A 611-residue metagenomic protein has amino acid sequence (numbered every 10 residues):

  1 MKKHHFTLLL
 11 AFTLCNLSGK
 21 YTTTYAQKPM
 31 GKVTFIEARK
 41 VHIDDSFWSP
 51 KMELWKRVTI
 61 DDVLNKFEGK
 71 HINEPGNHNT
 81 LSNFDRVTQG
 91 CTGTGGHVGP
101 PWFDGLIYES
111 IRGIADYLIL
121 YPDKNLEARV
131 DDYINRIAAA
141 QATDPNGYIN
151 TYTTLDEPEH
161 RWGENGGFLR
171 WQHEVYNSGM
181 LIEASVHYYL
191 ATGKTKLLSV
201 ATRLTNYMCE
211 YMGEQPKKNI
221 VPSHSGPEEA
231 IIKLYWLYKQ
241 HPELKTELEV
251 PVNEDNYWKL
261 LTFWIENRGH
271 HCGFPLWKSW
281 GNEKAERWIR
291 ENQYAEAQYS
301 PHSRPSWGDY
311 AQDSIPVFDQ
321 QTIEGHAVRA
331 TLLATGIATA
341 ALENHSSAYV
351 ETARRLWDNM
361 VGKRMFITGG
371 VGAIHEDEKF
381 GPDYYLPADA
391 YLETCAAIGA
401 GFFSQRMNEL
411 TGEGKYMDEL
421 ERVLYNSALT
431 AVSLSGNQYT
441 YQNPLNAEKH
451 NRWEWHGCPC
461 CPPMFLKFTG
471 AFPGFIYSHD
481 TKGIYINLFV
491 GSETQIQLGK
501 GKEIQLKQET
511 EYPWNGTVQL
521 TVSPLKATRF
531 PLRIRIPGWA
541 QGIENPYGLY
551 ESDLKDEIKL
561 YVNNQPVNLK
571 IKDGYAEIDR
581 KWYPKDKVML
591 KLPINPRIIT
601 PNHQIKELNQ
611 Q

Functional and structural regions predicted by a protein language model:
M1-Q27: Bacterial Sec-dependent N-terminal signal peptides
Y25-Q611: Glycan-recognition and catalytic cores of secretory/periplasmic carbohydrate-active enzymes
